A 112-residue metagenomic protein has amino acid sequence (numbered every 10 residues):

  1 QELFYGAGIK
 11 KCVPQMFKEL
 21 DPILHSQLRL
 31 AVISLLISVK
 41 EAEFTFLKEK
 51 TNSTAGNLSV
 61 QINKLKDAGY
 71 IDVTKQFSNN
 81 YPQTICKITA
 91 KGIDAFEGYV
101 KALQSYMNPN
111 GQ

Functional and structural regions predicted by a protein language model:
L3-F17, S34, I93-Q112: Amphipathic alpha-helical dimerization/coiled-coil segments that flank or bridge DNA-binding/regulatory modules
F17-G56, Q76-N79, Q83-K87: N-terminal helix-turn-helix DNA-binding core of bacterial DNA-binding proteins
I62-N63: Short, hydrophobic-biased segments on the C-terminal half of alpha helices that form "recognition helices"
G69: Glycine-centered, phosphate/nucleic-acid-interacting loop/turn motifs that mediate DNA/RNA or nucleotide
V73: Short beta-strand "wing" residues that participate in macromolecule-binding interfaces
I88-G92: Accessory beta->alpha helical hairpin/"wing" motif in late/C-terminal subdomains of nucleic-acid enzymes
